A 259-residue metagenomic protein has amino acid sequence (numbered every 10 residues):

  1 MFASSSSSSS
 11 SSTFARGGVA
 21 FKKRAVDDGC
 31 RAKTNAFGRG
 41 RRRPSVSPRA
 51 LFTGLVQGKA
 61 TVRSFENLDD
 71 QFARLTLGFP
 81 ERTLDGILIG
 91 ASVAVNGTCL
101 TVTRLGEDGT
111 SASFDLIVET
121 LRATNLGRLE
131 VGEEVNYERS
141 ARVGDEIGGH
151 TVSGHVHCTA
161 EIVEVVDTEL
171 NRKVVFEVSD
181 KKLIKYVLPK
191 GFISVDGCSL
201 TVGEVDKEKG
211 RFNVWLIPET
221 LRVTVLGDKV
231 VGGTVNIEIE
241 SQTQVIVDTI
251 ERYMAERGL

Functional and structural regions predicted by a protein language model:
M1-A36: N-terminal chloroplast transit peptides
F37-L259: Conserved loop->alpha-helix
